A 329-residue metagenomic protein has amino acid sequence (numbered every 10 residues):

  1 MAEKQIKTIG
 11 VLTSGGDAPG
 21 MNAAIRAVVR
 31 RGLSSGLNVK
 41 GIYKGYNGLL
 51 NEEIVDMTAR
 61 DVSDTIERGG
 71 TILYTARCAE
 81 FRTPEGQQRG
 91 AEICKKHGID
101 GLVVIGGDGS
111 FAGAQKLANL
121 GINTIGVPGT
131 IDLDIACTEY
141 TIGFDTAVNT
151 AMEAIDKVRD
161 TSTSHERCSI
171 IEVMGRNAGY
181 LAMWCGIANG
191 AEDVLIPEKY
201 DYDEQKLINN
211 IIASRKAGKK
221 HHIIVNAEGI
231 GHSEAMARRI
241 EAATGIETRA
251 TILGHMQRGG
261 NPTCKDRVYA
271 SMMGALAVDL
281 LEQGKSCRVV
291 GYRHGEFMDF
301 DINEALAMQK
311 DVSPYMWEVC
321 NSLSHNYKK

Functional and structural regions predicted by a protein language model:
A2-E3, L49-V104, G109-S110, I142-N149 (+2 more regions): Glycine-rich oxoanion-binding loops at beta->alpha junctions
A2-L50: N-terminal phosphate-binding or glycine-rich loops at protein starts, especially the Walker A/P-loop of NTPases
T8-G15, T71-A76, G101-V104, S169-E172 (+1 more regions): Short glycine-rich or small-residue beta-strand-to-loop segments that form or flank ligand, phosphate, metal/Fe-S
A23-V28, D108-I122, A182: Short Gly/Thr/Asp-enriched flexible loops that form oxyanion-binding sites at enzyme active sites
K40, A118-G143, L195-K199, I252: Short, acidic/small-residue loops that bind anionic groups at enzyme active sites
V104-G106, K116, F144-E247, T251: Accessory alpha-helical/coil subdomains and C-terminal extensions that flank or cap enzyme catalytic cores
H232-A235, I240-K329: C-terminal non-catalytic interaction/assembly regions of soluble proteins
